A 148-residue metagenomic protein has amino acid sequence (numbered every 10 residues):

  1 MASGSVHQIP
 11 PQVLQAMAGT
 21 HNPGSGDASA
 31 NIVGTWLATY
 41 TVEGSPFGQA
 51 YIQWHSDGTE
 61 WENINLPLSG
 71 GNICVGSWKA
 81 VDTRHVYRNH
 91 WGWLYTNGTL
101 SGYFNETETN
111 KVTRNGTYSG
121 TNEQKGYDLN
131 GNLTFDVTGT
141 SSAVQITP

Functional and structural regions predicted by a protein language model:
M1-S45, V137-P148: Amphipathic/hydrophobic helical signal segments and adjacent flexible N-terminal regions that mediate secretion
G4-H7, S119, Y127: C-terminal and late-domain segments of enzyme folds
Q15, S29-T39, I52-Q53, G70 (+3 more regions): Histidine-/acidic-rich catalytic cores in large beta-rich domains
W36-T41, E62-N65, R88-W93, N122-K125: Short beta-strand segments that buttress and anchor functional surface loops
E43-P46, L68-G70, L94-G102, G126-F135: Short, cysteine-centered beta-strand-loop-beta hairpins and adjacent loop/turn segments enriched in charged/polar
P46-V86, W93, Y118: N-terminal glycine/threonine-rich, aromatic-flanked beta-hairpin/loop signature
A50-W54, C74-A80, Y103-R114, N122-Q124 (+1 more regions): Hydrophobic/aromatic beta-strand elements that line small-molecule binding cavities or substrate pockets in beta-rich
Y87-S119: Acidic, glycine-rich flexible loop segments
